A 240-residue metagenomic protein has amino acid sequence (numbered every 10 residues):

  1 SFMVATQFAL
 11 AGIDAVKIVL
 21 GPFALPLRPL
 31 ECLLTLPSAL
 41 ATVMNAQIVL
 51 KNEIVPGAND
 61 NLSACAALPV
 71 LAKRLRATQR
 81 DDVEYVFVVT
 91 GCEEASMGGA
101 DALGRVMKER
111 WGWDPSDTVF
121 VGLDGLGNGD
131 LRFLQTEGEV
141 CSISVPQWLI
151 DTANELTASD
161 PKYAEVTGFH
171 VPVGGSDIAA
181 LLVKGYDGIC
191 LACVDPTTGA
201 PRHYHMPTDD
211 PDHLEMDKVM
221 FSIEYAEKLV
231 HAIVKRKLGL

Functional and structural regions predicted by a protein language model:
V4, L10-T35, A41-V145, H170-I178: Acidic/histidine-rich catalytic neighborhood of metal-dependent amide-processing enzymes
L126-L240: Active-site-adjacent substrate-binding region of metalloamidase/peptidase-like peptide-processing proteins
